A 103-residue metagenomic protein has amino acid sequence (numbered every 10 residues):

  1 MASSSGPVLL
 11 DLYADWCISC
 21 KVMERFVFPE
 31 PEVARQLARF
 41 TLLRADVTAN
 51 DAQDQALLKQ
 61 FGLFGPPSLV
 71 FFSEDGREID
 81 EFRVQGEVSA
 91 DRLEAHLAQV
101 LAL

Functional and structural regions predicted by a protein language model:
S3, R35-L37, G62-L63: Extracellular/periplasmic catalytic domains that process cell-envelope and extracellular macromolecules
S3-C17: Short active-site neighborhood of thiol/selenol oxidoreductases, capturing the structured segment around
L9-L10, L42, L69: Hydrophobic beta-strand anchors of alpha/beta hydrolase catalytic cores
S19-A38: Typically the conserved alpha-helix immediately C-terminal to a functionally engaged Cys/Sec in thioredoxin-like
V27-P29, F64-L103: Non-catalytic, surface beta->alpha helical segment in thiol-disulfide oxidoreductase systems
A52-G65: Structural alpha/beta surface segment adjacent to cysteine/selenocysteine redox centers across thiol/disulfide enzymes
